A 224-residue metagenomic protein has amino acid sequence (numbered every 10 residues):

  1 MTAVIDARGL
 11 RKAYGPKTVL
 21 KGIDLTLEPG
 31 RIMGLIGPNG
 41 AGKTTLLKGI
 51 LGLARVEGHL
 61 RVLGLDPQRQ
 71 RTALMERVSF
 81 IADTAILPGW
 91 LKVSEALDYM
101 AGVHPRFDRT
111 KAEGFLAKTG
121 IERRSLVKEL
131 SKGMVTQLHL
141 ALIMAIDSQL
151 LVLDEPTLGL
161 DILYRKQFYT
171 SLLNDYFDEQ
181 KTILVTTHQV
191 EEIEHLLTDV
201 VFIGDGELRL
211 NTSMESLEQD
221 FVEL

Functional and structural regions predicted by a protein language model:
I5, L20-G22, M75: Conserved structural motif at the start of ABC-family nucleotide-binding domains
K17-T18, T72: Short coil-to-beta microelement around the adenine-binding A-loop and adjacent beta1/P-loop entry of ABC ATPase
I36-P38: The feature captures the beta-strand-to-loop junction immediately N-terminal to the Walker
G52, V56-R69, A73-L74: Conserved ABC transporter NBD signature motif
A82-L138: ABC-family P-loop ATPase nucleotide-binding domains
L151-E155: Catalytic Walker B motif of ABC-type/P-loop ATPase nucleotide-binding domains
Q167-L224: ABC transporter nucleotide-binding domain
